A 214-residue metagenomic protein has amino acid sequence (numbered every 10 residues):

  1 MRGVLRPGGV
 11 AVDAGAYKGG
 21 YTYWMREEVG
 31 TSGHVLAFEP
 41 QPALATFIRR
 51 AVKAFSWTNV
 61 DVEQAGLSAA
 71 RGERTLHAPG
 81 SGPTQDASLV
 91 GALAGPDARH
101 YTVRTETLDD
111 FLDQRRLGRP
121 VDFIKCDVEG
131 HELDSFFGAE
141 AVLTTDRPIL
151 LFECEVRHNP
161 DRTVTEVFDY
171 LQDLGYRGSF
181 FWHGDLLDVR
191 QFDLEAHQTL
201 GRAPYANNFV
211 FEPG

Functional and structural regions predicted by a protein language model:
M1-G214: Phosphate/nucleotide-binding beta-alpha loop and adjacent structural elements of enzyme active sites
